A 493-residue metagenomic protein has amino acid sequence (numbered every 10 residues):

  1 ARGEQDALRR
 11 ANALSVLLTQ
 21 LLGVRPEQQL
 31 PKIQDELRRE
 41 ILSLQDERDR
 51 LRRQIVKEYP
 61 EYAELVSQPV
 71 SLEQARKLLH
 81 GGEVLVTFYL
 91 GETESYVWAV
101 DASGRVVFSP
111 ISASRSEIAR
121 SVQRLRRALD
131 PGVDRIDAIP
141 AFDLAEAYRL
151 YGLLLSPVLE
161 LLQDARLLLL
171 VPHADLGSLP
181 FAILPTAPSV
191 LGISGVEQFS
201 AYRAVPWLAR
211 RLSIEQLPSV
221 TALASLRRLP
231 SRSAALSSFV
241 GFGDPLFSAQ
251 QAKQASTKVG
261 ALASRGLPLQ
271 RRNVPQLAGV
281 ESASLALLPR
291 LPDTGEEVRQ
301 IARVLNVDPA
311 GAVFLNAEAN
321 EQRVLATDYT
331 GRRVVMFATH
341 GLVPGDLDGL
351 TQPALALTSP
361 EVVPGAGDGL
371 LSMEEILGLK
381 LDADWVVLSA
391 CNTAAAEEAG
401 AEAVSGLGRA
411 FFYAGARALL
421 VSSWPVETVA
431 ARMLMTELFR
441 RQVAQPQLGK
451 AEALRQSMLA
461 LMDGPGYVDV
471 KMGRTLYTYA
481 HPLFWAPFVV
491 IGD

Functional and structural regions predicted by a protein language model:
A1-S15: Short, charge/polar-rich alpha-helical segments
R2, Q20-V24, Q28, L90 (+1 more regions): Charged/polar helix/coil "stalk" or linker segments at domain boundaries
L8, N12, L42, A451-L454: Conserved positions within tetratricopeptide repeat
V16-T19, G23, D46-D49, R53-V56 (+1 more regions): Non-catalytic alpha-helical coupling and interface elements of nucleotide-dependent molecular machines and regulators
L18-L44: Short, Lys/Glu-rich amphipathic helical modules
E36, E58-D493: Catalytic cores of enzymes
E36-A63: Amphipathic alpha-helical coiled-coil segments
